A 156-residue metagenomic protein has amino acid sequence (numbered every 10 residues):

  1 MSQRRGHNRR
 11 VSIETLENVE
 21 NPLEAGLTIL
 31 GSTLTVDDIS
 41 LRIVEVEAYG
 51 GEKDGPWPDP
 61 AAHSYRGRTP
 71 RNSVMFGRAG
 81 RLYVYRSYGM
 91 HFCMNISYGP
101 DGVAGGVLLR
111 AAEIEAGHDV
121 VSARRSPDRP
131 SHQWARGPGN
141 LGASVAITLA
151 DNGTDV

Functional and structural regions predicted by a protein language model:
S2-V156: Conserved, well-structured core segments that form or line functional sites
